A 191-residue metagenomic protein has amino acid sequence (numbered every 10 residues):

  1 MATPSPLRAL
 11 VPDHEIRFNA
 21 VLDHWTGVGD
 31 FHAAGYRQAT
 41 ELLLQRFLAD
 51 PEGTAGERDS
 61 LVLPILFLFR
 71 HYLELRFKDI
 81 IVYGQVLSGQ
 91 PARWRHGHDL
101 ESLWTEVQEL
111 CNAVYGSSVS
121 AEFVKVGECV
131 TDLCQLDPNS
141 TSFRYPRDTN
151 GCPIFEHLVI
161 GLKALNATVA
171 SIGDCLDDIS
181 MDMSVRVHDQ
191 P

Functional and structural regions predicted by a protein language model:
M1-P191: Domain-scale activation on soluble regions of proteins
